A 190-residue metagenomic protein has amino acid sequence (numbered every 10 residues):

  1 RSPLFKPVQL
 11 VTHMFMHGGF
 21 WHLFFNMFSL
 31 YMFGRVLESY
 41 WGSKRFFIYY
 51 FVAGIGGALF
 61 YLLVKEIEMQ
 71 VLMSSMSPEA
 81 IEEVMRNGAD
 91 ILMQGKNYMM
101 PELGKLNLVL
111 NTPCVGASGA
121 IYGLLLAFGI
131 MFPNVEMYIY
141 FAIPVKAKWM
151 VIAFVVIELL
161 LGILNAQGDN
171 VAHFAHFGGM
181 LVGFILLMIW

Functional and structural regions predicted by a protein language model:
R1-W190: A detector for small-residue-rich transmembrane helices and their helix-helix packing motifs
